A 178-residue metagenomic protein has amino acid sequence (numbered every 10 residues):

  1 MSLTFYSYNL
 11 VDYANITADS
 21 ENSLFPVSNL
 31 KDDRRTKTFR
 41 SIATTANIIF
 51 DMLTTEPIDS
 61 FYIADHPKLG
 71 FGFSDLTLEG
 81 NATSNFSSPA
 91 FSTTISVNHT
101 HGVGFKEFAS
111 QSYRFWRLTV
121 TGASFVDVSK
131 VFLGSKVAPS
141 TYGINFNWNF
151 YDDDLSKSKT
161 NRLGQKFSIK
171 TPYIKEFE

Functional and structural regions predicted by a protein language model:
M1-L53, G134-V137, T141-Y173: Disordered, acidic Ser/Thr/Pro-rich linker "stalks" and the adjacent N-terminal cap of the next globular domain
A43-T45, S84-S87: Exposed regions on extracellular, virion, or secretory-pathway luminal proteins
N47-E56, F91-F132: Beta-sandwich interaction modules
E56-L69, E178: A short beta-strand element within beta-rich, extracytoplasmic domains of secreted/secretory-pathway proteins
I58, F73-D75, Y113-F115, V128 (+1 more regions): Extracellular structured ligand-interaction cores
P67, A82-F86, V137: Solvent-exposed strand-loop boundary residues in beta-sheet-rich modules
G70-S84: Short, surface-exposed beta-strand/strand-loop-strand elements in extracellular ectodomains
